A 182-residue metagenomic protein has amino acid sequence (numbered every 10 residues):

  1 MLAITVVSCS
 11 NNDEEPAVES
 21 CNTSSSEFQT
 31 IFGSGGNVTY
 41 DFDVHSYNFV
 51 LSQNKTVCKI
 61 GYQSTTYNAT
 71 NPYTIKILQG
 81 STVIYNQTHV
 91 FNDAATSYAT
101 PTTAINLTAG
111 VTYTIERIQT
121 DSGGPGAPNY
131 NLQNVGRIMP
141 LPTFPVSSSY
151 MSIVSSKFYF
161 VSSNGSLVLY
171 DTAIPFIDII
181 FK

Functional and structural regions predicted by a protein language model:
I4-N37: Bacterial Sec-dependent N-terminal signal peptides
F32-D43, H89-A95: Extracellular beta-rich ligand/substrate-recognition surface
Y40-L51, S97-P101: Short beta-strands within extracellular/lumenal beta-sheet-rich domains
N48-V50, K59-G61, T114-E116: Residues within well-ordered beta-strands of beta-sheet-rich folds
N48-V50, V90, N106, I180: Generic structural detector for well-ordered beta-strands
K55-T66: A short beta-strand element within beta-rich, extracytoplasmic domains of secreted/secretory-pathway proteins
T66-A69, G136-K182: PGST-rich, cysteine-poor low-complexity/disordered linker and tail segments that act as flexible spacers
T70-P145: Aromatic- and Gly/Pro-enriched, solvent-exposed loop/edge beta-strand patches characteristic of beta-rich domains
